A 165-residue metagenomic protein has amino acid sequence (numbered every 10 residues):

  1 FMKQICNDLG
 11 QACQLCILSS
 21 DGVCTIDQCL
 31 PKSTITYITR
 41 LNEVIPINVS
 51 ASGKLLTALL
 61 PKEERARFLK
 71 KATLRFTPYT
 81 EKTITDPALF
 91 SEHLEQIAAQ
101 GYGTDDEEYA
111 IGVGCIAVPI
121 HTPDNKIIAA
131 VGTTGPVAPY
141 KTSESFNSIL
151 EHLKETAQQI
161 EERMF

Functional and structural regions predicted by a protein language model:
F1-L30, S148, H152-M164: Intrinsically disordered, low-complexity terminal regulatory regions
K32-S33, V137: Feature marks short, surface-exposed loop/turn motifs that line or immediately flank catalytic pockets and channel
I35-E108: Short, solvent-exposed recognition segments
L89, I111, A129-F165: Juxtadomain coupling helices with adjacent low-complexity linkers
G114-V118: Short hydrophobic beta-strand micro-motif common in sensory/regulatory domains
I120-P123: Sensor-regulatory modules in signal-transduction proteins
K126: Helix-turn-helix DNA-binding module
